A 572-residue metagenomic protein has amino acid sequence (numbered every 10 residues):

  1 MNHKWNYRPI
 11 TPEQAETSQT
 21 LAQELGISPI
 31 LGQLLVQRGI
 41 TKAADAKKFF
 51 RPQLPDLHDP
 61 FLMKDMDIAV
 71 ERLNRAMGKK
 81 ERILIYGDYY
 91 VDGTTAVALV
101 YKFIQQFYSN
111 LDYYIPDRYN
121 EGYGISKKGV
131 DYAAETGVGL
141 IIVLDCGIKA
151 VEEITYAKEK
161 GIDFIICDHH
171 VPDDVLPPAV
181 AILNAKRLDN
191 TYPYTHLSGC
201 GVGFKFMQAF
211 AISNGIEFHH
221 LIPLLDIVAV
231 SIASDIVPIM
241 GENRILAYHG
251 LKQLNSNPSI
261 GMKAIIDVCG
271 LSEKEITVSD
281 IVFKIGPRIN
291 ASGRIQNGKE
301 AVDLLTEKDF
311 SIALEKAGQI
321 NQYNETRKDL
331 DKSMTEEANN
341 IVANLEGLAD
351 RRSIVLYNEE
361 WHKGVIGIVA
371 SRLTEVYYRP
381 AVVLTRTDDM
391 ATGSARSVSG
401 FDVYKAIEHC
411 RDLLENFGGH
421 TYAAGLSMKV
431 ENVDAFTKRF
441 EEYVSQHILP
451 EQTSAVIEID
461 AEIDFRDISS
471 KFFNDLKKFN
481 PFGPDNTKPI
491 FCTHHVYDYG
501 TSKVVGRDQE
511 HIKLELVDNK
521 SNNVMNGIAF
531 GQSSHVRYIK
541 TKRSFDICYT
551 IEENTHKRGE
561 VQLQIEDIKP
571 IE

Functional and structural regions predicted by a protein language model:
N2, I10-L140, K160-G161, A211-N432 (+1 more regions): Hydrophobic helix-and-loop "lid/oligomerization" segment in the mid-to-C-terminal part of catalytic domains
R75, V171-N184, L516-S521: Acidic-glycine-rich active-site phosphate/pyrophosphate-binding loop
G78-E81, I312-G318, Q322-Y357, H409-E572: Mid-to-C-terminal polyanion-binding domains and interfaces
L99, V175-I216, L221-A233: Short alpha-helices
Y114, L144, C167-H169, L183-A185 (+1 more regions): Generic beta-sheet signal
Y119-E121, A150, H170-V175, D189-N190 (+2 more regions): Short gly/pro/ser/thr-enriched loop/turn and capping motifs at secondary-structure boundaries
A150-V151, D235: Intrinsically disordered, low-complexity regulatory tails of plant transcription factors and co-regulators
E152-Y156, V369: A short acidic, amphipathic alpha-helical/loop segment
